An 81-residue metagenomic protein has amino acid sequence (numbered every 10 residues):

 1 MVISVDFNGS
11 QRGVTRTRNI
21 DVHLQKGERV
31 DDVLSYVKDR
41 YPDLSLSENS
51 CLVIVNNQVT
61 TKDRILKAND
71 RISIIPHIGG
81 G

Functional and structural regions predicted by a protein language model:
M1-G80: Ubiquitin-like/PB1-type beta-grasp interaction modules and other compact soluble beta-rich domains
